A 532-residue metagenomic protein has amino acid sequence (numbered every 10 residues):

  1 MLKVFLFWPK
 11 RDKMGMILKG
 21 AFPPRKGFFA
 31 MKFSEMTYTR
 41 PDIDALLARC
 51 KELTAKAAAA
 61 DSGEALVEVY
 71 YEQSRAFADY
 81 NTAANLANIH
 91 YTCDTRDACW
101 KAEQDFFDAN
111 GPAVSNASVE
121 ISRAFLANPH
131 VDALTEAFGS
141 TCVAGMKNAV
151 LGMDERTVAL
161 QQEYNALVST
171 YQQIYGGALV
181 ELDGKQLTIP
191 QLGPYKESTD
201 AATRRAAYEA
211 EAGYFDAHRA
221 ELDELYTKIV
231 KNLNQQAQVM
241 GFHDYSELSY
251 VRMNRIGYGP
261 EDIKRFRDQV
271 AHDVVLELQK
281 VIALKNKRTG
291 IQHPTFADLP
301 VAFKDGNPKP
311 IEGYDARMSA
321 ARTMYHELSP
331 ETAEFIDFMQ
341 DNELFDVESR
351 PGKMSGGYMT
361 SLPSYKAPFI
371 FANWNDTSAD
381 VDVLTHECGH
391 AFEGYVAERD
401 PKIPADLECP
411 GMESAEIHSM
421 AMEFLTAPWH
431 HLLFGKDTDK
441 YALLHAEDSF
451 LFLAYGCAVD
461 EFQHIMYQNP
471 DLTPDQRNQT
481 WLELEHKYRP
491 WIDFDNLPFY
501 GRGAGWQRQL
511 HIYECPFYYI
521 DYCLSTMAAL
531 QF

Functional and structural regions predicted by a protein language model:
L6-K19, G27: Short, positively charged and aromatic/hydrophobic N-terminal segments
G27, M31-P308: A well-structured
A271-D273, A397-E398, C409-D437, A446 (+2 more regions): Post-HExxH zinc-binding segment in Zn-dependent metallohydrolases
R288, D305-S364, T377-S378: Auxiliary, metal-adjacent structural segments of Zn-dependent hydrolase domains
P310, F369-L384: Short pre-active-site segment immediately N-terminal to the catalytic Zn-binding motif
G389-P404: Catalytic Zn2+-binding segment of zinc metalloproteases
P428-Y513: Long, amphipathic alpha-helical stalk/connector segments used for oligomerization, subunit docking, or mechanical
I465, H511-F532: C-terminal catalytic subdomain
